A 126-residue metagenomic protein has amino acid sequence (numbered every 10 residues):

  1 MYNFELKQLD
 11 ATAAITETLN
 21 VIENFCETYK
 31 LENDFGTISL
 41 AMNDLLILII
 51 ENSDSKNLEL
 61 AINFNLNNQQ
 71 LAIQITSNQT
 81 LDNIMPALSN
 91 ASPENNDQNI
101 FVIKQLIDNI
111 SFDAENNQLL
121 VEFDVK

Functional and structural regions predicted by a protein language model:
M1-A13, S92, D97-K126: Flexible, glycine-/charge-rich segments associated with ATP-binding catalytic modules
M1-L40, E51: Bergerat-fold GHKL ATPase/HATPase_c domain
K7, N63-N65, Q74-T76, E122-D124: Residue-level recognition of well-ordered beta-strand positions that form the cores of beta-sheet-rich folds across
I15, D82-I84, L119: Intrinsically disordered, low-complexity acidic/polar segments
E32-E59, Q105: Conserved ATP-binding N-box helix of the HATPase_c
N52-I62, Q70, N116: G2-box/ATP-lid motif of Bergerat-fold
N68-F101: Glycine-rich/acidic phosphate-handling loop/turn and adjacent ATP-lid/helix of nucleotide-binding kinase/ATPase domains
